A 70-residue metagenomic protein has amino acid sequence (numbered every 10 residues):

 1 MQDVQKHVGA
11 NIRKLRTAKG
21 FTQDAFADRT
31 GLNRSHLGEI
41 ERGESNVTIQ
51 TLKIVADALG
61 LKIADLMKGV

Functional and structural regions predicted by a protein language model:
M1-H7: A detector for short, charged/polar N-terminal pre-domain segments
Q2, D57, M67-V70: Short, charged recognition helix plus adjacent turn of helix-turn-helix-like nucleic-acid-binding domains
A10-A25, R29, I54: Short basic helix-loop element that most often maps to the first helix and adjoining turn of HTH DNA-binding modules
I12, F26-A27, L37-I40, L66: Conserved hydrophobic/aromatic packing and binding residues within compact polymer-binding modules
L32-S45: Recognition helix of helix-turn-helix/homeodomain-like DNA-binding domains that insert into the DNA major groove
R42, L61, K68: Short, conserved catalytic or interaction motifs in soluble domains
Q50-D65: DNA major-groove recognition helix of helix-turn-helix/homeodomain DNA-binding modules
